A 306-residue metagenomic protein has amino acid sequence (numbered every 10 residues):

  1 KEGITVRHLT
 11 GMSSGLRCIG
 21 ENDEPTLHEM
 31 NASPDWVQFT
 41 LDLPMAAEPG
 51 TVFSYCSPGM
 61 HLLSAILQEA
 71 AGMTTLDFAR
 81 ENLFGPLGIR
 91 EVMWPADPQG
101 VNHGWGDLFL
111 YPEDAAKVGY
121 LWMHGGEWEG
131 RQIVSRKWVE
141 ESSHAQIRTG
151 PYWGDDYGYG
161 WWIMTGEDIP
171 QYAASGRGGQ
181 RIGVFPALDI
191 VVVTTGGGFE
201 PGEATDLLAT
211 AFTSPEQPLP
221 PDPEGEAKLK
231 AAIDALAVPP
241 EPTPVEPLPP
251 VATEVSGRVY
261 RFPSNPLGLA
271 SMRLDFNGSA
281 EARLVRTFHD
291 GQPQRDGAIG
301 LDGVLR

Functional and structural regions predicted by a protein language model:
E2-I89, P112-G126: Active-site-adjacent helix/loop patches that line small-molecule binding or acyl-intermediate pockets
T5-G11, S54, E91-P95, F109-L110 (+5 more regions): Structural recognition of the beta-strand scaffold that forms the well-ordered cores of secreted hydrolase catalytic
L16-R17, M60, Q99-N102, A115 (+3 more regions): Solvent-exposed loop/turn segments at secondary-structure junctions within structured extracellular/periplasmic domains
L43-P49, G59-H61, D97-G104, G166-I169 (+1 more regions): Flexible glycine/proline-enriched surface loops and loop-helix/loop-strand junctions
A79-R80, F84-S143: Active-site-proximal binding-pocket segments
E91, R136-V192: Active-site Gly/Thr loop motif
G176-T243: Structured C-terminal helix/loop/strand segments within mature extracytoplasmic catalytic/sensor domains
P221-R306: Peripheral terminal and inter-domain segments
